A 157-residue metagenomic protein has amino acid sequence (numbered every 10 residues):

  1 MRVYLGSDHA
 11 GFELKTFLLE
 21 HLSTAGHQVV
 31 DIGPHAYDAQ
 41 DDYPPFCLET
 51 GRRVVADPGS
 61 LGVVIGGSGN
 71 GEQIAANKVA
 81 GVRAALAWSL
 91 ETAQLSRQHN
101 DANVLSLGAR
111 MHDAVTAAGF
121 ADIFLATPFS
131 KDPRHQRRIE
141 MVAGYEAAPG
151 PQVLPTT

Functional and structural regions predicted by a protein language model:
M1-T24, Q28: Glycine-rich phosphate/diphosphate-binding loop of Rossmann-like nucleotide-binding domains
R2-G6, A10-G11, L90-T157: C-terminal binding/interaction regions
G6, I32-P34, A87: Conserved beta-strand termini and adjacent loop/short-helix elements that scaffold enzyme active sites in alpha/beta
K15, C47, E72, A117-A118 (+1 more regions): A general structural signal for well-ordered alpha-helical segments in protein cores
A25, V79-A80, N100: Short, structured coil segments at secondary-structure junctions
Q28-A39: A short beta-strand-loop structural module common to alpha/beta enzyme folds
F46-A87: Helix-adjacent hinge/juxtasegments
